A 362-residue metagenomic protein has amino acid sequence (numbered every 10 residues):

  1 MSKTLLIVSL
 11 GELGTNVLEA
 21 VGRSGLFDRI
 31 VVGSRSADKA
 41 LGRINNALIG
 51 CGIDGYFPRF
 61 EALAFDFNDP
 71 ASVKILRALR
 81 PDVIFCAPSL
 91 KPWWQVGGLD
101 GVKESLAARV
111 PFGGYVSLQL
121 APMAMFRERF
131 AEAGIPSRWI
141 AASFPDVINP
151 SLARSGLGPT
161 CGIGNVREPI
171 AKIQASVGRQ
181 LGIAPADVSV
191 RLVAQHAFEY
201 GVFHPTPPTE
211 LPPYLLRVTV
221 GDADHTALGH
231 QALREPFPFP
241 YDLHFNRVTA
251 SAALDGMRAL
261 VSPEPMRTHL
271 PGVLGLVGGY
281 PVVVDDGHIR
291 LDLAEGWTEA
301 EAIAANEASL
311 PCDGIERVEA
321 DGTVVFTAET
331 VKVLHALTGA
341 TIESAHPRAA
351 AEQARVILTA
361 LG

Functional and structural regions predicted by a protein language model:
L10-G11: Glycine-rich Rossmann-fold phosphate-binding loop(s) that bind the pyrophosphate of adenine dinucleotide cofactors
G14-T15: N-terminal Rossmann-fold NAD(P) dinucleotide-binding loop
R23-S24, R29-P58: Glycine-rich phosphate-binding loop and adjoining beta1-alpha1-beta2 segment of Rossmann-like nucleotide-binding folds
A64-L79: Conserved Rossmann-fold cofactor-binding substructure of NAD(P)-dependent oxidoreductases
R80-P88: N-terminal Rossmann-like NAD(P) cofactor-binding module of classical short-chain dehydrogenase/reductase
S105-A133: NAD(P)-cofactor binding segment of oxidoreductase domains
M125-A131, I135-L216: Rossmann-like dinucleotide-binding core of oxidoreductases
G182-G362: Long, compositionally biased stretches enriched for glycine and/or charged residues
